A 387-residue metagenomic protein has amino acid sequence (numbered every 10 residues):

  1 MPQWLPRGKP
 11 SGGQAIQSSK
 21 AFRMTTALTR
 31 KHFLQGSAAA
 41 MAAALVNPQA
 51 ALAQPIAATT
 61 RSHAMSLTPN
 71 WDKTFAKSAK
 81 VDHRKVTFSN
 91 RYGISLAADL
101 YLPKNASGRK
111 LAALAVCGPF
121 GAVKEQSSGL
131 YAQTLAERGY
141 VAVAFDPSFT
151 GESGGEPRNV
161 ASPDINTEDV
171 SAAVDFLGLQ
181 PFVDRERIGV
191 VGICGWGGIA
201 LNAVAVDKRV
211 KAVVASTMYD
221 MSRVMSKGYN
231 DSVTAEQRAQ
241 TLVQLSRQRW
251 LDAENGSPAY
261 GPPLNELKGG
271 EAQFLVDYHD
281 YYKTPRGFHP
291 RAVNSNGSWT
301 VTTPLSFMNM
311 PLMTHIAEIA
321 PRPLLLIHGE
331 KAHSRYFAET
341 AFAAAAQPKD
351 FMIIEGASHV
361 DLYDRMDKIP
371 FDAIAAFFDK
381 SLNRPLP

Functional and structural regions predicted by a protein language model:
F22-A40: N-terminal secretory signal peptides and thylakoid transit peptides that target proteins across membranes
M65-A106: N-terminal cap/lid segment of alpha/beta-hydrolase-fold proteins
G121-Q133: The serine-hydrolase catalytic nucleophile loop
A136-E152: Conserved alpha/beta-hydrolase
A161-Q180: Alpha/beta-hydrolase active-site loop
L201-K283: Alpha/beta-hydrolase-fold enzymes
L326-H328: Short beta-strand/loop motif that positions the catalytic acidic residue of the alpha/beta-hydrolase fold
A357-D367: Catalytic histidine-centered segment of alpha/beta-hydrolase-like enzymes
